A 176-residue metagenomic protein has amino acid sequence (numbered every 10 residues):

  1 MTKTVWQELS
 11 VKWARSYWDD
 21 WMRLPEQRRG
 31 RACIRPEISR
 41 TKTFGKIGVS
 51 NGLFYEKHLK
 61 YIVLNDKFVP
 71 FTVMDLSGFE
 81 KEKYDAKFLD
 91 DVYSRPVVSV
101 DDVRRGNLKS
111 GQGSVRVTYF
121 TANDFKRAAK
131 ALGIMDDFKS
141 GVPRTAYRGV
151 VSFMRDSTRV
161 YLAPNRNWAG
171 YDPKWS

Functional and structural regions predicted by a protein language model:
M1-S176: Peripheral/terminal regions associated with large enzymatic or DNA-binding modules
